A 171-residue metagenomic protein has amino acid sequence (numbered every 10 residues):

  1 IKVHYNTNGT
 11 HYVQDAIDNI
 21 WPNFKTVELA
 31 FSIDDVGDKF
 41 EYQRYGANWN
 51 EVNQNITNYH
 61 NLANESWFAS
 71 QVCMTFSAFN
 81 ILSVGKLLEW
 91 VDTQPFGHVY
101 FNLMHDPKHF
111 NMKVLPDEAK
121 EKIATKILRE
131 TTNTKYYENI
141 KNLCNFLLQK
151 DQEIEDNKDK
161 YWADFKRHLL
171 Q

Functional and structural regions predicted by a protein language model:
I1-D15, P22-Q54, F68-A78, G97-K113: Core AdoMet radical
D18-T26, H60-N64, D92-Q94: Acidic (Asp/Glu)-rich catalytic clusters
I20, G46, L87-E89, P116: General N-terminal targeting signals
W49-N58, V84-E89, K120-L128: Well-ordered, non-membrane alpha-helical segments in soluble/globular domains
N64-W67, D156: Intrinsically disordered, low-complexity coil segments
A78-Q94: Catalytic cores of alpha/beta
F96-Q171: C-terminal accessory regions of radical SAM enzymes
